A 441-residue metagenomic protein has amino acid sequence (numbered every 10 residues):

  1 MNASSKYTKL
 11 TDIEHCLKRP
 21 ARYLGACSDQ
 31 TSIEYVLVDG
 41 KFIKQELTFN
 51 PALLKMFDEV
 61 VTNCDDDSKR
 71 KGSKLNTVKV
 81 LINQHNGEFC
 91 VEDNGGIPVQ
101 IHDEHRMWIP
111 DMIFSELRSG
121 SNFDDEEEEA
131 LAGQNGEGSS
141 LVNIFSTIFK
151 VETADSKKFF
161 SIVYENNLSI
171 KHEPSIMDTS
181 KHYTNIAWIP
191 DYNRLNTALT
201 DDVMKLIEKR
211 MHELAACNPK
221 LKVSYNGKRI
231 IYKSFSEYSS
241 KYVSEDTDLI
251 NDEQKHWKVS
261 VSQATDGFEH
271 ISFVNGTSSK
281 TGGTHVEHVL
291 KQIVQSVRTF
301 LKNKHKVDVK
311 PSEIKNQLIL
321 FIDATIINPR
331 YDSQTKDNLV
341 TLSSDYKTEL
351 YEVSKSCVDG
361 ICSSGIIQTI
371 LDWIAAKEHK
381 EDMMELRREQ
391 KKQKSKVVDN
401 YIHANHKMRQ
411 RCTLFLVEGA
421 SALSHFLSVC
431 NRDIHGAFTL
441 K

Functional and structural regions predicted by a protein language model:
M1-K9, C27-E46, N50-V61, D66-N94 (+6 more regions): GHKL-family ATPase ATP-binding module
H15: Conserved P-loop/Walker A NTP-binding site and adjacent catalytic elements of P-loop NTPases
L24: ABC-family P-loop ATPase nucleotide-binding domains
V99-G120: Short conserved segment of the HATPase_c
